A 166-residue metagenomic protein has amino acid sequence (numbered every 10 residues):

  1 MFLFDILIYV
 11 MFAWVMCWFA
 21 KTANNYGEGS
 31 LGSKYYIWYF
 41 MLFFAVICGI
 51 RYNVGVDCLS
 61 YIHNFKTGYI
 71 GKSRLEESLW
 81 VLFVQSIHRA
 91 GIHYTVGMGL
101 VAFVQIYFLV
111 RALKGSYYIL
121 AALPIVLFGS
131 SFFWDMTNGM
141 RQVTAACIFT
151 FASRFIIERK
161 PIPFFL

Functional and structural regions predicted by a protein language model:
M1-F44: Start-transfer (signal-anchor) and selected internal transmembrane alpha helices of multi-pass inner/ER membrane
S30-L31, V110-G129: Transmembrane-helix signature of polytopic, membrane-embedded enzymes that assemble or transfer cell-envelope glycans
K34-F40, G49-K72: Extracytoplasmic loop-helix module adjacent to an early transmembrane segment
L59-I92: Short hydrophobic/aromatic helix or loop-helix immediately within or flanking a transmembrane segment in polytopic
A90-V104: Loop-to-helix entry region of an early transmembrane alpha helix in multi-pass inner-membrane enzymes
A121-G139, V143-T150: Membrane-embedded helix bundles of polyisoprenyl
F132, P161-L166: Membrane-interface alpha helices of multi-pass inner-membrane proteins
F149-I162: Membrane-interface transmembrane helices that cradle and orient dolichyl/undecaprenyl
